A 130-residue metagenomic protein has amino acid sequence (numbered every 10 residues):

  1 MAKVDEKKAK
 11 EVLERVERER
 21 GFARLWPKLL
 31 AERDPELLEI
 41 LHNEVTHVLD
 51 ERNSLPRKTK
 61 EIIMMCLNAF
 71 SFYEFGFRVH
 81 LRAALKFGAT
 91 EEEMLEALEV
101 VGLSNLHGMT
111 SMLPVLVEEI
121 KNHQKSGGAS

Functional and structural regions predicted by a protein language model:
M1-T59, M112-S130: Acidic, glycine/proline-rich low-complexity segments that act as flexible tails and inter-domain linkers
G21, G76, G88, G102 (+2 more regions): Residue-identity detector for glycine
P35, N53, T90, L103-L106: Alpha-helix boundary/capping and short turn/kink residues
L41-V45, I62-A69, A97-S104: Short alpha-helical scaffolding segments that buttress acidic/His motifs in well-ordered protein cores
I62-L95: Mid-chain, well-packed structural core segment of small domains
F72-R82, V101-V117: Short amphipathic alpha-helical segments at helix boundaries and their inter-helical linkers
R82-E91, N105, L116-S126: Short alpha-helical linear motifs
